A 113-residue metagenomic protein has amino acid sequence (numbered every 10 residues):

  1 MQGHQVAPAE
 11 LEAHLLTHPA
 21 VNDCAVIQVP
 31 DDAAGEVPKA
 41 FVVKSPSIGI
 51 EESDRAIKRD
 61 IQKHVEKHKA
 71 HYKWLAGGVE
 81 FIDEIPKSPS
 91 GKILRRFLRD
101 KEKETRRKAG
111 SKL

Functional and structural regions predicted by a protein language model:
M1-A13, K44-I48, I93, L113: N-proximal accessory regions
M1-V29, K73-W74: Core catalytic subdomain of AMP-forming adenylate-forming
H14, E51, K101-E102: Amphipathic, positively biased hydrophobic alpha-helical segments used for protein targeting and membrane insertion
A25-D31, K39-P46, K58-L113: Conserved C-terminal "lid"/linker of ANL adenylate-forming enzymes
E52-A56: Catalytic cores and conserved motifs of cyclic dinucleotide signaling enzymes
